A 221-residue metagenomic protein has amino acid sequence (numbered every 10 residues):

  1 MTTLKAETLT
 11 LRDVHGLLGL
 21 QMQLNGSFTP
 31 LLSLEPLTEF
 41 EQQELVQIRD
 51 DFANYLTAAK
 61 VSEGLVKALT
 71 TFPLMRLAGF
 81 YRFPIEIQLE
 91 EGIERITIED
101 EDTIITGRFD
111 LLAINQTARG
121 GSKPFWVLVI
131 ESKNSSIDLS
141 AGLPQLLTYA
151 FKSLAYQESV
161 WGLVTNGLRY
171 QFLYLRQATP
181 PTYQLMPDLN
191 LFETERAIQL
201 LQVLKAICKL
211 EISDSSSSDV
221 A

Functional and structural regions predicted by a protein language model:
T2-T3, L11-S159, L175-A221: A short, conserved, highly charged catalytic patch centered on acidic carboxylates
E7: Charged interaction segments
L163-V164: A short beta-strand->alpha-helix segment at the C-terminal rim of the class III nucleotidyl cyclase catalytic domain
Q171-L173: Short beta-strand scaffold segments in enzyme catalytic cores
